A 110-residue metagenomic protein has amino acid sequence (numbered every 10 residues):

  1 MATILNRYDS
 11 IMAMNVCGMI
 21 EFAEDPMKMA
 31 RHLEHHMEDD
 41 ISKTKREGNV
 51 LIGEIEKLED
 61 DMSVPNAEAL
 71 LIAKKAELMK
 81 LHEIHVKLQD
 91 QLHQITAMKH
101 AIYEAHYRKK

Functional and structural regions predicted by a protein language model:
M1-A13: Extended assembly-interface/linker segments at domain junctions
S10-K110: Extended, charge-rich alpha-helical scaffolding segments
